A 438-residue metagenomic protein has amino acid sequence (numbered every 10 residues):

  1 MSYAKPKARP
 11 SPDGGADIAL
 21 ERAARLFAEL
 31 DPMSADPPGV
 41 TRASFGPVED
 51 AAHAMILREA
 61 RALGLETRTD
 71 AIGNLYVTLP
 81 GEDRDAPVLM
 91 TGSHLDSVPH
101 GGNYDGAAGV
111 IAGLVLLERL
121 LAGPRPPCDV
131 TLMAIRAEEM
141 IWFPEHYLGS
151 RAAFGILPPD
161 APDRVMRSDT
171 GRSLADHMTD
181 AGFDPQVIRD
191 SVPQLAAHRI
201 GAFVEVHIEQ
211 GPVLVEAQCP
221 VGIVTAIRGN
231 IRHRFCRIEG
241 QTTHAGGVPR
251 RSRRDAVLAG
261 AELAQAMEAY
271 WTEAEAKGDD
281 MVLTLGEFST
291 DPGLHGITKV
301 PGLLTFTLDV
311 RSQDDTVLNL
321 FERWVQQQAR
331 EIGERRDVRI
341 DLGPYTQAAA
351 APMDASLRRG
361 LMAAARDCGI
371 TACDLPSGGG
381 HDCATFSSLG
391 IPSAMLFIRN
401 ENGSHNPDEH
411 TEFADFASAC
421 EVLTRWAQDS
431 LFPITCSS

Functional and structural regions predicted by a protein language model:
S2-G46, R136, D163, S404-H405: N-terminal capping segment at the start of a domain
A23-E29, G92-S93, A372-V422: Zn-dependent metallopeptidase/amidohydrolase metal-coordination segment
M33-P80: A non-catalytic alpha/beta surface segment that caps or lines the substrate-entry region of metallo-dependent hydrolase
G39, D70, P126-D129, I188-V192 (+6 more regions): Flexible, glycine/charged-enriched surface loops at secondary-structure junctions
T41-F45, T284-G293, T307-D314, R339-R358 (+1 more regions): A short beta-alpha structural unit
T91, H100-E139, R232-I238, H244-W271 (+3 more regions): Alpha-helical metal-binding/catalytic segments enriched in His/Glu/Asp
A137-E138, P144-D315: Midchain, well-structured core segments that form catalytic/ion-binding scaffolds
H244-A274, Q327, A372, I398-S438: His/Asp/Glu-rich mid-to-C-terminal helical/loop segments that flank catalytic regions of hydrolases
